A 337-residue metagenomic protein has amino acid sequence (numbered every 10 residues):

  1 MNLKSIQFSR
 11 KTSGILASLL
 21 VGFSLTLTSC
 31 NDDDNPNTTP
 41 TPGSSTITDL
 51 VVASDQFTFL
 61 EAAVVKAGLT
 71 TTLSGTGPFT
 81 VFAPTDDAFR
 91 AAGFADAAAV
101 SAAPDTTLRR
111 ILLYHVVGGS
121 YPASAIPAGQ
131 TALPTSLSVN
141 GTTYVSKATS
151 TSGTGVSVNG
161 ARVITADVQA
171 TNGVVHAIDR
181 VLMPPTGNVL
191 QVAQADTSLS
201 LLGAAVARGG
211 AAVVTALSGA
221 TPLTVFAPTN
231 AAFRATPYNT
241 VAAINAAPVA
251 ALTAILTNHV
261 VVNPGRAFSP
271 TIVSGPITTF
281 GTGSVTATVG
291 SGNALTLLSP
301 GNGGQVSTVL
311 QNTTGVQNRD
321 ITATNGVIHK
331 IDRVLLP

Functional and structural regions predicted by a protein language model:
N2-L19, F23-P337: Mature, structured domains of secreted/extracytosolic soluble proteins
